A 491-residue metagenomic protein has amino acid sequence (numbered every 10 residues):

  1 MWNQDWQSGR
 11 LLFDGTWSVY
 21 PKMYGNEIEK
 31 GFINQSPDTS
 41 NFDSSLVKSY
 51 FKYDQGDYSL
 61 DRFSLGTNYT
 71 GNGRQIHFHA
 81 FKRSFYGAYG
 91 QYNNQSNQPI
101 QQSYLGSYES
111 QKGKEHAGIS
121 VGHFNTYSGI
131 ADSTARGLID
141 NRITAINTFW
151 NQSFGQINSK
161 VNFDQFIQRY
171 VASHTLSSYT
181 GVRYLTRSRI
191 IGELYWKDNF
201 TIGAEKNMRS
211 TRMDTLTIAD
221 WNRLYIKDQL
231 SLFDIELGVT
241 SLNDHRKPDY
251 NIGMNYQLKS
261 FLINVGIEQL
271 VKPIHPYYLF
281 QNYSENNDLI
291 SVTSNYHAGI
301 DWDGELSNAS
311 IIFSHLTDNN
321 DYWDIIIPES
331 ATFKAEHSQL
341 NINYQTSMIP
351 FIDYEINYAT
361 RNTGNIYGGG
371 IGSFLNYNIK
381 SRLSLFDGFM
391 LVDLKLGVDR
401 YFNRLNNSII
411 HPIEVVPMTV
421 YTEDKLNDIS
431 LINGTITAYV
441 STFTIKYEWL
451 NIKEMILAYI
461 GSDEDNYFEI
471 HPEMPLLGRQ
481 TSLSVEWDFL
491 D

Functional and structural regions predicted by a protein language model:
M1-F32, S40-V47, N72-Q75: Periplasmic N-terminal gating module of Gram-negative TonB-dependent outer-membrane receptors
Q4-W6, L12-W17, N34-Q35, S44 (+3 more regions): Exposed, low-structure sequence patches enriched in small/polar residues
E29-N34, F42-Y92, N97-Y104, K114-E115: Outer-membrane beta-barrel translocator/receptor signature
L65-T67, S107, T148-F149, I190: Amphipathic alpha-helices of TPR/Sel1-like and other helical repeat/solenoid scaffolds
S120, N125, G129-G137: Acidic/polar loop-and-plug regions of large Gram-negative outer-membrane beta-barrel proteins
